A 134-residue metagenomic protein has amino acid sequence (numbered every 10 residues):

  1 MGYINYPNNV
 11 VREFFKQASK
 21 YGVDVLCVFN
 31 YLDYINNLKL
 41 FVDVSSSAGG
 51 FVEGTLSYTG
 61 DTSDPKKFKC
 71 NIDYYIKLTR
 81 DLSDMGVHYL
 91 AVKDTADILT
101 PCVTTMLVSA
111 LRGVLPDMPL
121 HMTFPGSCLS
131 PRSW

Functional and structural regions predicted by a protein language model:
M1: Conserved thiamine diphosphate
I4-H121, W134: Alpha/beta enzyme core
G126-S127: Extended, largely alpha-helical regulatory/partner-binding modules appended to the mid-to-C-terminal parts
